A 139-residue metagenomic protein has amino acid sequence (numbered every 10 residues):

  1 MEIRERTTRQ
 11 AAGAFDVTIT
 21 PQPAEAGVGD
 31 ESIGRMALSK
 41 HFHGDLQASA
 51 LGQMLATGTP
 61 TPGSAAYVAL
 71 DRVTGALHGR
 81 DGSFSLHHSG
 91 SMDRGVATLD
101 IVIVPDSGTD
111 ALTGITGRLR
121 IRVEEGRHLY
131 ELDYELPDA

Functional and structural regions predicted by a protein language model:
M1-A139: Targeting-peptide/extracellular-domain and disordered-appendage signature
